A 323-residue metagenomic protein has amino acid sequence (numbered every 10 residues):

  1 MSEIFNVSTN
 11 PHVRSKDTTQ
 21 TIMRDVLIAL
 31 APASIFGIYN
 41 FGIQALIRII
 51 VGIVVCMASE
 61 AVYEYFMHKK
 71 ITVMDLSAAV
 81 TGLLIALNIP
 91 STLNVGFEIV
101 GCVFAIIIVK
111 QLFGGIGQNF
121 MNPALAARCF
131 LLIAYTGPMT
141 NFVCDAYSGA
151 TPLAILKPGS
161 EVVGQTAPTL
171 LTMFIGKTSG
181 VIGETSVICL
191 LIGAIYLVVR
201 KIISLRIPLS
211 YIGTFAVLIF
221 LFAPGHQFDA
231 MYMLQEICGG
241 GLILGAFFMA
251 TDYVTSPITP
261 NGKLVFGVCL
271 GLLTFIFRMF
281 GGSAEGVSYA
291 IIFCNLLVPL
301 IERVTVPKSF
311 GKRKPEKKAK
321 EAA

Functional and structural regions predicted by a protein language model:
M1-I22, F280-A323: Cytosolic-side transmembrane-helix boundaries in multi-pass membrane proteins
M1-M57, A322-A323: N-terminal signal-anchor module of multipass membrane proteins
N10, A58-K70, I106-Q118, I192-K201 (+1 more regions): C-terminal ends of transmembrane helices
D25-A33, R48-E60, S77-G82, A86 (+15 more regions): Alpha-helical transmembrane segments in multi-pass membrane proteins
G42-V55, T92-G101, M173-V187, A230-L242: Structural signature of hydrophobic alpha-helical transmembrane segments
A78, L83-A150: Membrane-interface helix-loop-helix junctions at boundaries between adjacent transmembrane segments
Q118-L191: Long hydrophobic alpha-helical segments that form multi-pass transmembrane helix bundles in integral membrane proteins
F120, A124, M233-G240, K263 (+1 more regions): Loop-to-transmembrane alpha-helix initiation sites
